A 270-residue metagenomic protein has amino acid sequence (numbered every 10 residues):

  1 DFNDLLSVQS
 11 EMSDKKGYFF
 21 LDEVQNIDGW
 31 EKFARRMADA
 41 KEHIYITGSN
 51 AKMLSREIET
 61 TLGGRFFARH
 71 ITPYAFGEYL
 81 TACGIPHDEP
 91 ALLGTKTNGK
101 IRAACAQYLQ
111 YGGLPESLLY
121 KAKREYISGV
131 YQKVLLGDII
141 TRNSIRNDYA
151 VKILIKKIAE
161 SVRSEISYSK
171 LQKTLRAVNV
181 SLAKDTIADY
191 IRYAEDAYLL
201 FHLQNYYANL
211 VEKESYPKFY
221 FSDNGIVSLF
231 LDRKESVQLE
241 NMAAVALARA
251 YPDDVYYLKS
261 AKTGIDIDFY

Functional and structural regions predicted by a protein language model:
D1-Y18: Short glycine-rich substrate-engagement loop in P-loop NTPases that contacts/grips substrate
S13-W30: Conserved P-loop NTPase "ATPase switch" module shared by AAA+ and STAND
F20-D22, H43-S49, H70: Structural recognition of the conserved hydrophobic beta-strand(s) that form the central parallel beta-sheet of P-loop
N26-G29, M53, V227: Residues immediately C-terminal
K32-A34: A short acidic, amphipathic alpha-helical/loop segment
D39-T60, A194: Sensor-1/coupling segment of RecA-like P-loop NTPase cores
A51, E57-E165: Interdomain motor-coupling "hinge/lid" segment immediately C-terminal to the ATP-binding subdomain of NTP-driven enzymes
L118-Y270: Accessory nucleic acid-recognition modules appended to NTPase machines
